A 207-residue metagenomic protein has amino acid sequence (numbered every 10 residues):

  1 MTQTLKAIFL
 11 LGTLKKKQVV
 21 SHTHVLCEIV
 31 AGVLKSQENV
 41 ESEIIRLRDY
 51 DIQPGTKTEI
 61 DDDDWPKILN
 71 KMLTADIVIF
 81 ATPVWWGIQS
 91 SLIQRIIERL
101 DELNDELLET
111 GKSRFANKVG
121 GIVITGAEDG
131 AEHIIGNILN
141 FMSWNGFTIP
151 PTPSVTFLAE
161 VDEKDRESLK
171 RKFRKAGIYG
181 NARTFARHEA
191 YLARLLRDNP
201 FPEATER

Functional and structural regions predicted by a protein language model:
M1-T110, S168-R207: N-terminal beta1-alpha1-beta2 submodule of the flavodoxin-like/Rossmannoid cofactor-binding fold
Q3-L11, I122-I124, P151, V155-D162 (+1 more regions): Ligand-binding pocket scaffold of soluble enzyme catalytic domains
E109-F157: Short, glycine-/small-residue-rich phosphate/pyrophosphate-handling segment
E163-E167: The feature captures the short pre-catalytic strand/loop hairpin that immediately precedes and shapes the active-site
